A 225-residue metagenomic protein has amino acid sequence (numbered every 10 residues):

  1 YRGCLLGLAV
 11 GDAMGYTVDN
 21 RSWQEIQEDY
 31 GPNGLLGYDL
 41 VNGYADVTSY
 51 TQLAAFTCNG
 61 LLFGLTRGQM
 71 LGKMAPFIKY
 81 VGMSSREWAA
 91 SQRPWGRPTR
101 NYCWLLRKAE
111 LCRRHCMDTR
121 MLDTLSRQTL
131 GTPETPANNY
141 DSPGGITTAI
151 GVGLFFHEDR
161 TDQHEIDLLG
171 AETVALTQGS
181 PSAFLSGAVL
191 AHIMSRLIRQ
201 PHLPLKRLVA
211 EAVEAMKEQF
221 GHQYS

Functional and structural regions predicted by a protein language model:
Y1-S225: Structured, active/binding-site neighborhoods that engage oxygen-rich ligands
